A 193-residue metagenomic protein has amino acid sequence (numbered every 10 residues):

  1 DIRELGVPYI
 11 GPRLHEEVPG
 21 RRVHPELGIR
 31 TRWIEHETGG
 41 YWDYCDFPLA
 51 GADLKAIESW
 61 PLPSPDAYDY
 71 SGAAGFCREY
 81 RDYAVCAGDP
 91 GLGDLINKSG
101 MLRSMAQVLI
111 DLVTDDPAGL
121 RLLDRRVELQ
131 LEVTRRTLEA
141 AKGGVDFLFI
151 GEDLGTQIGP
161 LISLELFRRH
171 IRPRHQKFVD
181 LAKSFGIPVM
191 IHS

Functional and structural regions predicted by a protein language model:
D1-W42, S71-G75, Y80-D82, R136 (+1 more regions): N-terminal basic, low-complexity leaders that serve as flexible interaction/assembly modules and, when applicable, as
R3-G6, C45-P48, L154-G155: Intrinsically disordered, low-complexity regions of eukaryotic proteins
G6, I10, D46, S59-P61 (+1 more regions): Selective for proline/serine-rich intrinsically disordered segments in cytosolic/nuclear regulatory regions
H24-P25, S59-S193: Active-site loop segments of alpha/beta catalytic cores
H36-S71: Feature activates predominantly on carbohydrate-active enzymes
